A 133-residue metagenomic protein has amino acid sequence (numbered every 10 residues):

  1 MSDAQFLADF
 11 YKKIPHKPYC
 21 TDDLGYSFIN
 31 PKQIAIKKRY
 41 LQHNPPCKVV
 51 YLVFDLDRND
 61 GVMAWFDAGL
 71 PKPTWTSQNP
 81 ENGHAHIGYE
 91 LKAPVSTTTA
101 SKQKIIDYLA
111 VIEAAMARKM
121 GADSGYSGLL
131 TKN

Functional and structural regions predicted by a protein language model:
M1-A85, L91-I106: Signature for HUH/AEP ssDNA processing cores
S77, H86-G88, G125-T131: A structural signal for short, well-ordered beta-strand segments and their strand-loop junctions that often border
A110-N133: Flexible helix-coil linker/hinge segments at domain or subdomain boundaries
